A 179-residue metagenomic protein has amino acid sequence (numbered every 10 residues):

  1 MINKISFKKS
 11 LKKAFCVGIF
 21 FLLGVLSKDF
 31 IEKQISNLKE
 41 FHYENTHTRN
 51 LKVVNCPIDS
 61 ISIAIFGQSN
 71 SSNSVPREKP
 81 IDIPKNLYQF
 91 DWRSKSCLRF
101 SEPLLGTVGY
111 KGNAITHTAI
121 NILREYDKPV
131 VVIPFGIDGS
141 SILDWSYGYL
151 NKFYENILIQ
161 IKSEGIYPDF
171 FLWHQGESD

Functional and structural regions predicted by a protein language model:
I2-I19: N-terminal Sec-pathway targeting helices
G24-D179: Cell-envelope and extracellular/periplasmic
